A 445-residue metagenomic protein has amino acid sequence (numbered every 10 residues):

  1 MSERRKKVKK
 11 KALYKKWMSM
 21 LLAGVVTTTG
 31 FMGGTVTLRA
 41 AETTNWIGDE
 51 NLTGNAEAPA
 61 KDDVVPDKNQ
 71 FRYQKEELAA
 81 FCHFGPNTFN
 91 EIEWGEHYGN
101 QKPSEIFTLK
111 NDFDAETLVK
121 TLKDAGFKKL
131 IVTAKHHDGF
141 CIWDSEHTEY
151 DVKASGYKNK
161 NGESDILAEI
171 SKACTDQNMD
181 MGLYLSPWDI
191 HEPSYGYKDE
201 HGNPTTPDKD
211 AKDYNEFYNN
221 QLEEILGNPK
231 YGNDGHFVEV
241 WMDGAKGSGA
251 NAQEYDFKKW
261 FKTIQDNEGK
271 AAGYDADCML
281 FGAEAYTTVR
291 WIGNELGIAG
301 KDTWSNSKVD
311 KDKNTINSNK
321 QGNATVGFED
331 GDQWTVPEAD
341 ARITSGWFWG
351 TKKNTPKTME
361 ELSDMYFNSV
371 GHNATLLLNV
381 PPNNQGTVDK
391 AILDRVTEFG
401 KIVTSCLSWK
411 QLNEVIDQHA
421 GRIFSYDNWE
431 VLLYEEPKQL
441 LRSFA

Functional and structural regions predicted by a protein language model:
M1-L21: Bacterial Sec-dependent N-terminal signal peptides
R4-R5, R422, R442: Basic polycationic patches enriched in arginine
Y14, F31, F424-Y426, Y434 (+1 more regions): Aromatic (phenylalanine/tyrosine) cluster motif
W17-F31: Gram-negative bacterial Sec-dependent N-terminal signal peptides
V26, Y426-D427: Solvent-exposed, conformationally flexible loop/turn segments
T28-T43: Sec-dependent signal peptide cleavage junction
A41-I423, L432, K438: Mature catalytic domains of secreted/periplasmic carbohydrate-active enzymes
W429, K438-A445: A short beta-strand element within beta-rich, extracytoplasmic domains of secreted/secretory-pathway proteins
